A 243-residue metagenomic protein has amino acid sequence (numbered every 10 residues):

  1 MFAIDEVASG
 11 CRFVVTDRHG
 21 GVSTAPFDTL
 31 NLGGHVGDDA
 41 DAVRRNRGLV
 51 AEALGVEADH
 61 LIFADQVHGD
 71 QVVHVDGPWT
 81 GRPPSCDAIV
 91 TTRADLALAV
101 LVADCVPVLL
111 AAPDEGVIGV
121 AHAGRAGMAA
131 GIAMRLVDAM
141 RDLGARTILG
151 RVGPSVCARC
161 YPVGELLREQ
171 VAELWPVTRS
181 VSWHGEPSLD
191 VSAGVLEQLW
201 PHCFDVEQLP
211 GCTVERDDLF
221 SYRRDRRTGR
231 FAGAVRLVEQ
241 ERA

Functional and structural regions predicted by a protein language model:
M1-A243: Active-site microenvironment for binding and transforming phosphate-containing groups
